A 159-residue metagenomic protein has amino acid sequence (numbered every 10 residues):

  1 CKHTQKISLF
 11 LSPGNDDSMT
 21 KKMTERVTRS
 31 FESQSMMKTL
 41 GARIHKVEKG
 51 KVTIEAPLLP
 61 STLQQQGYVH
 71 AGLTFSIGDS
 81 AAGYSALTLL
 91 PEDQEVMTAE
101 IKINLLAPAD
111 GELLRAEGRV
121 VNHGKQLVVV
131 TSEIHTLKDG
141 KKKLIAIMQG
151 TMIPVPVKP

Functional and structural regions predicted by a protein language model:
C1-E55: Non-catalytic linker/capping segments at the edges of enzyme domains
M19-K21, P108-E117, V121-P159: HotDog/MaoC-like acyl-thioester-processing domains
E32, P57-A81: Hot-dog-fold acyl-thioester-processing enzymes
K38-L40, G50-V52, A71, E95-I101 (+3 more regions): A generic structural signal for short beta-strands and their flanking turns/coil linkers
R43, Q65, N104-L105: Short, conserved secondary-structure segments in the cores of folded domains
A82-G83, I134: Short beta-strand segments in beta-sandwich/barrel cores
Y84-R115, V120: Hydrophobic beta-strand-centered segment that forms part of the acyl-chain substrate-binding groove
